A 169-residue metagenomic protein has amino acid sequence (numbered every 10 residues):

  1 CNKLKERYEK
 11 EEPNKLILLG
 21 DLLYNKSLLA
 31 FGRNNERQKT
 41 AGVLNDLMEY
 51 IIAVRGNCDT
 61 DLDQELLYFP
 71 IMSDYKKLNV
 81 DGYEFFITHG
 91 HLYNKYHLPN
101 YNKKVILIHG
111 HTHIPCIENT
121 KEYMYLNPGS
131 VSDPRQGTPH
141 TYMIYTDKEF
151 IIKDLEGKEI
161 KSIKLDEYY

Functional and structural regions predicted by a protein language model:
C1-N2, Y24-K26, N57-Q64, L92-L98 (+2 more regions): Active-site environment of divalent metal-dependent phosphoester hydrolases
C1-V80: Core catalytic region of metal-dependent phosphoesterases/phosphodiesterases, especially metallo-beta-lactamase-like
K10-N14, L47-Y50, N102-V105, K121-E122 (+1 more regions): Short glycine/proline-enriched coil/turn segments at helix->beta-strand junctions
L16-D21, I51-N57, F86-H89, I106-H111 (+1 more regions): Active-site neighborhood of phospho(di)ester-bond hydrolases with catalytic His/Asp-centered motifs
Y50-I52, P70, E84, M124 (+1 more regions): Conserved beta-strand segments of alpha/beta enzyme cores
F69, S73-C116: Internal catalytic-core helix/loop-beta-alpha segment that presents or stabilizes conserved functional determinants
K77-D81, N119-K121, Y125-Y169: Binuclear metal-dependent phosphoesterase catalytic core
